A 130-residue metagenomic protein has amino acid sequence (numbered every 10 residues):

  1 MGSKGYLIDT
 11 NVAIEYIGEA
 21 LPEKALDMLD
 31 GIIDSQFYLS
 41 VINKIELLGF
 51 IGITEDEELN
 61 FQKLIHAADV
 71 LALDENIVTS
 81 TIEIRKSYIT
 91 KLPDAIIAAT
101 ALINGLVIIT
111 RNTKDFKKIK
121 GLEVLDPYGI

Functional and structural regions predicted by a protein language model:
M1-L39, G49-Q62: Short, well-structured N-terminal submotif of metal-dependent ribonuclease cores
M1-S3, A98, I103-I130: Acidic, PIN/NYN-like endoribonuclease modules and their adjacent C-terminal/linker elements
I8-D9, L39-S40, T90-K91, N112 (+1 more regions): Histidine- and aromatic-rich ligand-binding microenvironments
D9-T10, L47, T81, A101 (+1 more regions): Generic structural signal for small/hydrophobic residues in well-ordered secondary structure, especially within
V12-A13, N43, I77, I96-I97 (+1 more regions): Alpha-helix capping/helix-boundary segments
I17-G18, I51, R85, K120 (+1 more regions): Short, flexible helix/strand-to-coil boundary loops that buttress conserved ligand/catalytic motifs in alpha/beta
E23, D69-R111: Active-site neighborhoods of divalent-metal-dependent phosphate/nucleic-acid chemistry enzymes
I33, H66, I119-K120: Short, structured coil segments at secondary-structure junctions
